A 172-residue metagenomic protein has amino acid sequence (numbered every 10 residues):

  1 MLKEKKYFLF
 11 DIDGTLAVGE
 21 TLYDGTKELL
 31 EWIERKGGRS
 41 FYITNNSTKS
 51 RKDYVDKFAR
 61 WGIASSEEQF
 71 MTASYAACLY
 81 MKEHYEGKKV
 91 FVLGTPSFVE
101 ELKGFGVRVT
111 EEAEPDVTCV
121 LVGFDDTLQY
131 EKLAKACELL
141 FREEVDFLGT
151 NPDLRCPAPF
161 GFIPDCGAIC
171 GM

Functional and structural regions predicted by a protein language model:
M1-I12, L16-M172: HAD-like aspartate-dependent phosphatase fold
